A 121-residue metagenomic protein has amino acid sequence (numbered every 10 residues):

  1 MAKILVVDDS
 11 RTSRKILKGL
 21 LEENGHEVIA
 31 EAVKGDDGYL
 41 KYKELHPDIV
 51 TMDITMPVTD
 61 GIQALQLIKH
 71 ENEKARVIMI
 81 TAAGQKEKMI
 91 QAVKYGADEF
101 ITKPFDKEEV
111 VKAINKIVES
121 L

Functional and structural regions predicted by a protein language model:
R11-A30, I117: Two-component/phosphorelay signaling modules centered on CheY-like receiver
K34-D37, D60-Q63: Acidic catalytic/metal-coordinating carboxylates
L45-T51: Active-site beta3 strand of CheY-like receiver
M56: Receiver (REC) domain active-site loop signature in two-component systems and cognate sites in sensor histidine kinases
A83-G84: Short, conserved "switch-loop" micro-motifs in signal-transduction and mechanochemical regulators
F105-I114: C-terminal output helix
